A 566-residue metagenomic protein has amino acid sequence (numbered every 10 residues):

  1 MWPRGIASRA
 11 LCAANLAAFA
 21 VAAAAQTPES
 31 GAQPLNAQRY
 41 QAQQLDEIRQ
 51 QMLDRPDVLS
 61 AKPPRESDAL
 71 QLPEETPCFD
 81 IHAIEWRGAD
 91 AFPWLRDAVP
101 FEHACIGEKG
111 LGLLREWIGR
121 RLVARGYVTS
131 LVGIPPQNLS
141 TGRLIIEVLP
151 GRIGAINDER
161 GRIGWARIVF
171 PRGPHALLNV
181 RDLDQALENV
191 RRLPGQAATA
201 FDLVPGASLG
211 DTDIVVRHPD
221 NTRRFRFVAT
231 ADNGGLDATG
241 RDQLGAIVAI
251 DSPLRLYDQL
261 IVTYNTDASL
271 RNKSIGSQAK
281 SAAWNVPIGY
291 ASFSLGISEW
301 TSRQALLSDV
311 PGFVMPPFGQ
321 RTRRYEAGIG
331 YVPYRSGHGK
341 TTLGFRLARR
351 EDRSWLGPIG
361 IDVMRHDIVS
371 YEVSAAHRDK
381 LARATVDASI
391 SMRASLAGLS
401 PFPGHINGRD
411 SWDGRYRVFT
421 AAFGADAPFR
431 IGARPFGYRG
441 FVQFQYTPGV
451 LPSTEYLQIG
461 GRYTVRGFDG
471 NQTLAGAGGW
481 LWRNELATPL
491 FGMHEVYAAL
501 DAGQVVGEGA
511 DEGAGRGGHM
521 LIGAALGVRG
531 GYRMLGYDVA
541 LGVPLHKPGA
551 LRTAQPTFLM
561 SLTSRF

Functional and structural regions predicted by a protein language model:
M1-A14: Bacterial N-terminal signal peptides that target proteins for export
A20-A22: N-terminal signal peptide c-region/cleavage motif recognized by signal peptidases
Q26-G235, I247, N265-Q278, F441-Q443: Periplasmic polypeptide-binding modules associated with outer-membrane biogenesis and secretion
E159, I163-R167, N179-A382, A554-R565: Gram-negative/organellar outer-membrane beta-barrel architecture
L203, A229-N233, L260-T266, L295-T301 (+7 more regions): Transmembrane beta-barrel strands of outer-membrane/channel proteins
R353-A510: C-terminal outer-membrane beta-barrel translocator/porin domains of Gram-negative envelope proteins and their
Y532-F566: Predominantly the C-terminal beta-signal and adjacent terminal strand-loop region of outer-membrane beta-barrel
